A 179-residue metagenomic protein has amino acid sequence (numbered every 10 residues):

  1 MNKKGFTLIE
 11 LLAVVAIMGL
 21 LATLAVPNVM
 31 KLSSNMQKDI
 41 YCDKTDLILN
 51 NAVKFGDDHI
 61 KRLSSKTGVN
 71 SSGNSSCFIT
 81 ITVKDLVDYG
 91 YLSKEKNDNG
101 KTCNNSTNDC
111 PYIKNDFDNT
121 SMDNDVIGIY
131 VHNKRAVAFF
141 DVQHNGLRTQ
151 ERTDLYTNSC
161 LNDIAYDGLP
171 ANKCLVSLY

Functional and structural regions predicted by a protein language model:
N2-V29, S33: N-terminal single-pass transmembrane signal-anchor helix
N28-L49: Aliphatic-rich helix starts adjacent to a transmembrane/signal segment
M36, F55, G90-S93: Generic recognition of well-structured, leucine-rich alpha-helical segments and adjacent helix-turn regions within
K44-L63: N-terminal alpha-helical signal peptides/signal-anchor transmembrane segments
I60, S64-N133: Extracellular/periplasmic head regions of type IV pilus-like filament subunits
S106-Y179: Short, surface-exposed interaction loops/tails
